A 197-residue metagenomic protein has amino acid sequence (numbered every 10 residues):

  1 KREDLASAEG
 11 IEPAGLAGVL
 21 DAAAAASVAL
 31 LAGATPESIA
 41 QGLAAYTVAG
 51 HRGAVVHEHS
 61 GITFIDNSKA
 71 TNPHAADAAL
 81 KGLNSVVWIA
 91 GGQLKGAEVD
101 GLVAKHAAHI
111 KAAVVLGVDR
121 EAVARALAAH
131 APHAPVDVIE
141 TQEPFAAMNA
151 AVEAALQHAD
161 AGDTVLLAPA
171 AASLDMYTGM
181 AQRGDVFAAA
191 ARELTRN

Functional and structural regions predicted by a protein language model:
K1-P13, S173-A181: Flexible active-site lid/hinge loop adjacent to a nucleotide/diphosphate and Mg2+-phosphate binding pocket
L5-K111: Nucleotide phosphate-binding/pyrophosphate-handling subdomain across enzymes that bind or process nucleotide phosphates
A22, L166-A170: Short beta-strands and strand-loop turn motifs
G53, W88, A113, V123 (+3 more regions): Hydrophobic, well-ordered secondary-structure elements that form the walls of internal hydrophobic environments
P73, A97-E98, A122-R125, L174-Y177: Short active-site-adjacent structural elements
G92-K95, D119, A170-L174: Short glycine-rich anion-binding loops that position phosphate/pyrophosphate groups of nucleotides and phosphorylated
D100-D163, N197: C-terminal helical cap/extension that packs against the catalytic core of soluble nucleotide-cofactor enzymes
P169-R196: Glycine/aspartate-rich loop-and-adjacent alpha/beta segment that forms the canonical ThDP
